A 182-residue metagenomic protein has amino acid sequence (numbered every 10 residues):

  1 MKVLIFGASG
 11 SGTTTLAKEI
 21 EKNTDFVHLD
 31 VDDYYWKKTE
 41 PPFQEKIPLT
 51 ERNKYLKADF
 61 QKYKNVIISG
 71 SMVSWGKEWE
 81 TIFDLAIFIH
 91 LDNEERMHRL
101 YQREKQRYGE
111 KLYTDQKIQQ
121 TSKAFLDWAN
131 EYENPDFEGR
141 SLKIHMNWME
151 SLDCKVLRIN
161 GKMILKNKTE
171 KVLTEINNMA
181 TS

Functional and structural regions predicted by a protein language model:
I5: Hydrophobic anchor at the beta1->P-loop junction of P-loop NTPases
A8: P-loop (Walker A) phosphate-binding loop of NTP-binding proteins
S11: ATP-binding Walker
T14: Walker A/P-loop
K18, K22-Q61: Conserved substrate/cofactor phosphate-moiety recognition/catalytic segment in nucleotide-dependent phosphotransferases
L49-E94: Glycine-rich phosphate-binding loop used to anchor ATP phosphates in small-molecule kinases, encompassing both
H90-R140: A glycine- and Lys/Arg-enriched "phosphate-lid" helix/loop adjacent to the NTP-binding pocket of small-molecule kinases
D127-S182: NTP-dependent small-molecule kinase module
